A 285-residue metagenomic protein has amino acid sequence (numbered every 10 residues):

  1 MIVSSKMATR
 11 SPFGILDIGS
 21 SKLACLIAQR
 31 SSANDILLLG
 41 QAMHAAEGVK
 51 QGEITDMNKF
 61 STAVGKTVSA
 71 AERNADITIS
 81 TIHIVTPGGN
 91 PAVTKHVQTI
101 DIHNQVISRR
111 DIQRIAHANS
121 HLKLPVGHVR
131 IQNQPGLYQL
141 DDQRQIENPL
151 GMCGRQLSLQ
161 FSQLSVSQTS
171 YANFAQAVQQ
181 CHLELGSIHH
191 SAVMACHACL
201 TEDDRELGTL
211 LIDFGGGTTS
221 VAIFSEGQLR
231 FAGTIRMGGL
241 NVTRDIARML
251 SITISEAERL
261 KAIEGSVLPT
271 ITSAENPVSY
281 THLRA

Functional and structural regions predicted by a protein language model:
M1-S20, L26-L210, Q228-R230, G239 (+2 more regions): Nucleotide/phosphate-binding catalytic cleft detector across ATP-hydrolyzing and phosphate-transferring enzymes
L23-I27, S220-I223: Short beta-strand scaffold segments in enzyme catalytic cores
L207-D245: Glycine-rich phosphate-binding loop of actin/hexokinase-like ATP-binding domains
A247-S251: Long, well-ordered mid-to-C-terminal structural blocks that present hydrophobic/aromatic surfaces
